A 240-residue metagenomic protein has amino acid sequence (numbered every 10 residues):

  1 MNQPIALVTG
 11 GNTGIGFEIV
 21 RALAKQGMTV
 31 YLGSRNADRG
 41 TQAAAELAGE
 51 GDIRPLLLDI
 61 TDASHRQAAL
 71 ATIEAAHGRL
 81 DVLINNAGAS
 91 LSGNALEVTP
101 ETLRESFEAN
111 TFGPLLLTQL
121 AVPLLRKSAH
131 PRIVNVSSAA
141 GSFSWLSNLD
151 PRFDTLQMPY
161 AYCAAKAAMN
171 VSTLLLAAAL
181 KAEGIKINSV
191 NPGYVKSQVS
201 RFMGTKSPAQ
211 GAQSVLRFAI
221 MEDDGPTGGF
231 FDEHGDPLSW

Functional and structural regions predicted by a protein language model:
M1-Y31: Canonical Rossmann dinucleotide-binding motif of NAD(H)/NADP(H)-dependent dehydrogenases/reductases, specifically
Q26-Q42: Conserved glycine-rich Rossmann-like NAD(P)H-binding loop of the short-chain dehydrogenase/reductase
A37, L56-A68, P100: The beta1-alpha1 cofactor-binding region of Rossmann-like NAD(H)/NADP(H)-dependent oxidoreductases
I84, L117-A121, L125, S172-T173 (+1 more regions): Hydrophobic positions on the long internal alpha-helix of Rossmann-like NAD(P)-dependent oxidoreductase domains
N86-G93: Conserved NAD(P)H cofactor-binding loop of Rossmann-fold oxidoreductase domains
L96, P100-F107, R126-K181: Catalytic loop of short-chain dehydrogenase/reductase
A167, A182, S189-V190, S197 (+1 more regions): C-terminal helical subdomain
